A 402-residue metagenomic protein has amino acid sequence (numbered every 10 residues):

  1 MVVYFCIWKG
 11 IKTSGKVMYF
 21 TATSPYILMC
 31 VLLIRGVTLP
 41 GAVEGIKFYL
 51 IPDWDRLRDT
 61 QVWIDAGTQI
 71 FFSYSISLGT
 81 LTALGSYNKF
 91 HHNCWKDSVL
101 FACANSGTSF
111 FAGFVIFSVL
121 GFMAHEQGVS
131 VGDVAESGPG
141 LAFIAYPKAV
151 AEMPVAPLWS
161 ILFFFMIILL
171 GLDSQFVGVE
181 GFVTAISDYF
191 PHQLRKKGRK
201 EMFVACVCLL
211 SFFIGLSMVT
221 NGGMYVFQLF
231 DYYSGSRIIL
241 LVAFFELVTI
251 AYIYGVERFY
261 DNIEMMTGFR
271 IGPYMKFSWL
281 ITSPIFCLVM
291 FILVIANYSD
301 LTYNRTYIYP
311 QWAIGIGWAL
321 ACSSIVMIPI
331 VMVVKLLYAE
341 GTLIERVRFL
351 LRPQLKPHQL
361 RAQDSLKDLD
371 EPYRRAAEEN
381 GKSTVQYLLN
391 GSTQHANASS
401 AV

Functional and structural regions predicted by a protein language model:
M1-F5, I64-S75, L162-D173, F213 (+3 more regions): Hydrophobic alpha-helical transmembrane segments of multi-pass membrane proteins
M1-Y4, I11, V43-D65, P139 (+3 more regions): Inter-helical loop and helix-membrane interface segments of multi-pass membrane transporters/permeases
Y4, T23-L33, F110, I168 (+6 more regions): Hydrophobic alpha-helical transmembrane segments of multipass integral membrane proteins
F5-K9, V31-G41, N88, F114 (+6 more regions): Structural signature of transmembrane alpha-helix termini at the membrane-water interface
I11, G15-V179, V183-L216, N221-V226 (+3 more regions): Membrane-embedded translocation segments of transport machinery
K16-F20, W95-V99, G113, G181-V183 (+6 more regions): Composition- and surface-driven signal marking solvent-exposed, interaction-prone regions in large proteins
F182-G198, G222-Q228, V248-Y274, L301-R305: Alpha-helical transmembrane segments
L216-M218, Q228-A251, I271-Y373, N380 (+2 more regions): A generic transmembrane alpha-helix motif of multi-pass inner-membrane proteins
